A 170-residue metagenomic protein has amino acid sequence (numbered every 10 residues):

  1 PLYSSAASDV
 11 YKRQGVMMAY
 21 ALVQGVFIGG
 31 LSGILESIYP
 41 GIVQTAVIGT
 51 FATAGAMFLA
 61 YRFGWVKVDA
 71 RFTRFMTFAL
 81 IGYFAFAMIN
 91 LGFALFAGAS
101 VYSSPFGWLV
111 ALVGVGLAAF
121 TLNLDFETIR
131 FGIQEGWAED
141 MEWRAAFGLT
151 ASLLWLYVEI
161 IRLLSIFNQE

Functional and structural regions predicted by a protein language model:
P1-A7, Y11: Single conserved hydrophobic/aromatic residue that forms the stacking wall/gate of nucleotide- or nucleobase-binding
Q14-Q24, Q44-G49, A70-L80: Cytoplasmic-side transmembrane-helix entry/capping segments in multi-pass membrane proteins
A21-I34, T77-M88, F147: Small-residue-rich segments of transmembrane alpha-helices in multi-pass membrane proteins, especially helix faces
G25-G30, T50-F58, R62, F86 (+2 more regions): Transmembrane alpha-helical segments of multi-pass membrane transport proteins and ion-pumping complexes
G30-Q44, G98-Y102, F167-E170: Helix-coil boundary and interhelical linker segments in multi-pass alpha-helical membrane proteins
P40-T53, W108-G116: Structural signature of hydrophobic alpha-helical transmembrane segments
T73-F126: Alpha-helical membrane segments in multi-pass integral membrane proteins
F106-E170: C-terminal transmembrane helix-loop-helix hairpin of multi-pass membrane proteins
